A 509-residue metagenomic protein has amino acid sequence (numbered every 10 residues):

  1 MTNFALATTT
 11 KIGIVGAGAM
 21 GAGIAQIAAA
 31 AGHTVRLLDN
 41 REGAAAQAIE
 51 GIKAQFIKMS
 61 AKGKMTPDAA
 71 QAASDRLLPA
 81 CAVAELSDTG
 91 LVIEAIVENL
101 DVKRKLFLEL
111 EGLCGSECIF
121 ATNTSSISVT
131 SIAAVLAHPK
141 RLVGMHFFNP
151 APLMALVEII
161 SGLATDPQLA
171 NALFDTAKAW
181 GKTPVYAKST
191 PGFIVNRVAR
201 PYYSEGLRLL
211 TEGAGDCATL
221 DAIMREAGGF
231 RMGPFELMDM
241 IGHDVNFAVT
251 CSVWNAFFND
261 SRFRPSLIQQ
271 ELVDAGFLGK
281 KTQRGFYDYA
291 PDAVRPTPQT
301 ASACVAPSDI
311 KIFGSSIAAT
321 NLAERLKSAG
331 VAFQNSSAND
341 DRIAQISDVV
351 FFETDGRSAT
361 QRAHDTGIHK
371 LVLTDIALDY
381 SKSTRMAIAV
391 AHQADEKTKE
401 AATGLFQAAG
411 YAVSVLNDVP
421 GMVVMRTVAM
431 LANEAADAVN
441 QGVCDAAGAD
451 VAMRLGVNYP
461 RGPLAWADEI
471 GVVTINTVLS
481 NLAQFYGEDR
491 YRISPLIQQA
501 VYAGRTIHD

Functional and structural regions predicted by a protein language model:
T2-T8, A31-H33, K182-S189, P201 (+3 more regions): NAD(P)-dependent Rossmann-like dehydrogenase/reductase catalytic/cofactor-binding core
T9-I14: Beta1/beta-strand and adjacent pyrophosphate-binding region of the FAD-binding site in flavoprotein oxidoreductases
A17-G18, S315: Glycine-rich Rossmann-fold phosphate-binding loop(s) that bind the pyrophosphate of adenine dinucleotide cofactors
G21-A22, A319: N-terminal Rossmann-fold NAD(P) dinucleotide-binding loop
A25, A29: Gly/Ala-rich phosphate-binding loop of Rossmann-like dinucleotide-binding domains, activating on the conserved
L37-N40: Conserved acidic E/D residue at the C-terminus of a beta-strand in Rossmann-like folds
A44, K58-F120, I127, Q334-Q361: Rossmann-like NAD(P)-binding element
K105-L156, S161-F174, A344, V349-K399: Rossmann-fold NAD(P)-binding glycine/threonine-rich loop
